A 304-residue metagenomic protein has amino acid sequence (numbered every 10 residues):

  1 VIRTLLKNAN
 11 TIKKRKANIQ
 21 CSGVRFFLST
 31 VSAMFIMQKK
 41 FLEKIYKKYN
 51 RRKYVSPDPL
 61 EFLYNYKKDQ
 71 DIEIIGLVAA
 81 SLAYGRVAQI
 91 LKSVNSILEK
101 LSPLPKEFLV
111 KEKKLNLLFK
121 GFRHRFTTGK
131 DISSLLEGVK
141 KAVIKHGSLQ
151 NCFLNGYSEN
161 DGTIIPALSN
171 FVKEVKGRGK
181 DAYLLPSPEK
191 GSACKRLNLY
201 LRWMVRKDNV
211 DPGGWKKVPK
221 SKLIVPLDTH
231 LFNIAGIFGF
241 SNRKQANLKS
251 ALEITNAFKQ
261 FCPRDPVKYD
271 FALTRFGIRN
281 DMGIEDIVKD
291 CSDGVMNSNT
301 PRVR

Functional and structural regions predicted by a protein language model:
V1-R3, L227: Residues at the start of alpha-helices and the adjacent loop-to-helix junctions
R3, R15, R25, R302-R304: Basic polycationic patches enriched in arginine
A9-T11: Short hydrophobic alpha-helical segments enriched in small aliphatic residues
A17-I19: Ser/Thr/Pro/Gly-rich low-complexity, intrinsically disordered segments
T30-R304: HhH-family (HhH-GPD) DNA N-glycosylase catalytic core used in base-excision repair
